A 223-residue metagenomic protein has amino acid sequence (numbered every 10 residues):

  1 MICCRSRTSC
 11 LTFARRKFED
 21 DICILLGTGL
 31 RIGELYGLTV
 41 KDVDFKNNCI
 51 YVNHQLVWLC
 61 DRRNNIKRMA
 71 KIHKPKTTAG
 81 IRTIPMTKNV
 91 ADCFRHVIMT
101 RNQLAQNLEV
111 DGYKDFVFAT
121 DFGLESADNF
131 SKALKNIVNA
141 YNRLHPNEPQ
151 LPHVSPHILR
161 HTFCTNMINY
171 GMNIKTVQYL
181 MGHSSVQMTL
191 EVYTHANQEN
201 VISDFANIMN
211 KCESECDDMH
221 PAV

Functional and structural regions predicted by a protein language model:
M1-L38, F45-K46, A79-I81, D111-G112: Basic, Lys/Arg- and aromatic-enriched nucleic-acid-binding interface segment
T8-F18, T28, I84, T100-F116 (+3 more regions): Short, basic (Lys/Arg/His-rich) helix/loop patches that form interaction surfaces in the mid-to-C-terminal regions
C23-L26, I50-L56: Conserved catalytic breakage-reunion loop centered on the nucleophilic residue
L38, V97-T100: Residue-level signal for well-ordered alpha-helical positions
D42-C49, M172-V192: Short, polar N-cap/turn motifs at the start of nucleic acid-interacting alpha helices
N47, H54, W58-I81, K88-V90 (+1 more regions): C-terminal secondary-structure termini that scaffold catalytic or DNA-interacting sites
Y51, C60-D61, I72-H96, G112-N136: C-terminal catalytic core of Y-nucleophile DNA break-rejoin enzymes
L56, M181-N207: Catalytic-site neighborhood detector that most strongly recognizes the C-terminal catalytic loop/helix of tyrosine
